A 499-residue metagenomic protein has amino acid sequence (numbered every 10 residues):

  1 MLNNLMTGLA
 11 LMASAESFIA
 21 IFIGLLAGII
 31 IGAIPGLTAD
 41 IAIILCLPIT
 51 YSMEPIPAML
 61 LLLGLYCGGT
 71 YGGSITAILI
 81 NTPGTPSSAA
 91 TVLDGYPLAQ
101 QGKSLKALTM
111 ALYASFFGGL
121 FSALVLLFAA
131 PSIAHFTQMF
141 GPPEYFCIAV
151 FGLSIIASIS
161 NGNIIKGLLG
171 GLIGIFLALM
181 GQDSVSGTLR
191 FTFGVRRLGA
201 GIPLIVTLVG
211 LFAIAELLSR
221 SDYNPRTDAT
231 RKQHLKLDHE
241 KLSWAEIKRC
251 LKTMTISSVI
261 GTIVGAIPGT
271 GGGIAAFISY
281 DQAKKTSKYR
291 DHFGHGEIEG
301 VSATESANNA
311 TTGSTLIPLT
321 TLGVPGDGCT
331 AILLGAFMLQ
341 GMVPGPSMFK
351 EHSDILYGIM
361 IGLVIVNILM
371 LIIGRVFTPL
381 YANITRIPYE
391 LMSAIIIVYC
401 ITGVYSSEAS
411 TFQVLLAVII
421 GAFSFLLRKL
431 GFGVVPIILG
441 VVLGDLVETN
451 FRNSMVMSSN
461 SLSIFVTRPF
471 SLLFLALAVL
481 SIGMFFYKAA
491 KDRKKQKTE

Functional and structural regions predicted by a protein language model:
M1-A58, P131, T137-Q138, L189-E297 (+6 more regions): Helix-loop-helix hairpins and the membrane-proximal interhelical loops of multi-pass alpha-helical transport proteins
L25-A39, G68-N81, I156-N161, S258-T270 (+3 more regions): Transmembrane alpha-helix interface/packing and boundary motifs in multi-pass membrane proteins, characterized by
I31-I41, I78-A89, F121-V125, V264-I274 (+4 more regions): Short helix-coil transition sites and intra-membrane helix breaks within transmembrane domains of multi-pass
A39-P48, L62, A77-P97, F128 (+7 more regions): Re-entrant/interfacial helical elements at transmembrane boundaries that shape and gate the permeation pathway
I56-L60, P97-A114, K288-G300, G328-A331 (+2 more regions): Membrane-interface alpha-helices at helix entry/exit sites of multi-pass transporters
Y66-A77, G84, E297-L322, G326 (+1 more regions): A structural-propensity feature for long, helix-poor, extended segments
C67-G72, Y113-V125, I133, L177 (+3 more regions): Membrane-embedded alpha-helical segments of transport systems, primarily multispan ion/solute transporters
T109-D222, L339-R493: Membrane-embedded alpha-helical modules
